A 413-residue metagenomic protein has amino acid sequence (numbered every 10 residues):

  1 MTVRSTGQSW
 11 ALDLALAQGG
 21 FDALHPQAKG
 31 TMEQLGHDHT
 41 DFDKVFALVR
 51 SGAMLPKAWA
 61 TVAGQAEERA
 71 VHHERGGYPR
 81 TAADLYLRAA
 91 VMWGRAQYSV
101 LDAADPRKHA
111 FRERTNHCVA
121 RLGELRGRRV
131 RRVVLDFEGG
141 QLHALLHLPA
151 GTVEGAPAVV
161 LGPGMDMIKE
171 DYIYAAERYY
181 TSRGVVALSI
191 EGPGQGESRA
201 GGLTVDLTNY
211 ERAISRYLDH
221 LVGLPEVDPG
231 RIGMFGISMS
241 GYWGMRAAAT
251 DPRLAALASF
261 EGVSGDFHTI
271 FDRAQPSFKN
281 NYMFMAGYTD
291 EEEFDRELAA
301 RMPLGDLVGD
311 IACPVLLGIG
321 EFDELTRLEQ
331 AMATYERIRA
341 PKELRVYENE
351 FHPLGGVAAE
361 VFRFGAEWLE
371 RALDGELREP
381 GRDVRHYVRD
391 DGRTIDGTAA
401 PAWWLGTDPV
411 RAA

Functional and structural regions predicted by a protein language model:
M1-G76, E370-A413: Alpha/beta-hydrolase-fold serine-hydrolase catalytic core, especially in secreted/extracellular enzymes
W59, A63-A66, K108-V153: N-terminal cap/lid segment of alpha/beta-hydrolase-fold proteins
V100, E350-F362, E379-D390: Catalytic histidine-centered segment of alpha/beta-hydrolase-like enzymes
T204-G230, R246: Alpha/beta-hydrolase active-site loop
R246-E297, C313: Hydrolase active-site cap/lid region
I311-A312, L317-I319, D323: Short beta-strand/loop motif that positions the catalytic acidic residue of the alpha/beta-hydrolase fold
C313, R327-E336, E348: Short alpha-helix in the alpha/beta-hydrolase fold that links the catalytic acid
Y335-P353: Catalytic histidine neighborhood in serine/cysteine hydrolases with alpha/beta-hydrolase-type architecture
